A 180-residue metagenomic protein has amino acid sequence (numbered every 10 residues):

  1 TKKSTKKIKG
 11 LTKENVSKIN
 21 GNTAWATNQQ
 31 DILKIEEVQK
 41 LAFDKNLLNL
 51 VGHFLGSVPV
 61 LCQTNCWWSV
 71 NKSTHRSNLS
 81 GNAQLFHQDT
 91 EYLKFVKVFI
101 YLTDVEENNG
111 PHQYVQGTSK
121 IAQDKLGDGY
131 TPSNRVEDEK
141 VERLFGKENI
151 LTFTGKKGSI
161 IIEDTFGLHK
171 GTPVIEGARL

Functional and structural regions predicted by a protein language model:
T1-Q84: Non-heme Fe(II)-dependent double-stranded beta-helix
K45-N49, V96, K156: A structural signal for well-ordered alpha-helical segments within the folded catalytic domains of diverse enzymes
C66, Q88, I100-D104, Q116: Short, structured patches in soluble enzyme cores that scaffold and shape functional sites
L79-V96: Acidic, His- and aromatic-enriched active-site or binding-groove loops in soluble protein domains that engage sugars
Y92, L168-H169: Glycine-rich nucleotide phosphate-binding loop and flanking beta-alpha elements of Rossmann-like dinucleotide-binding
V98-I100, G177-L180: A short hydrophobic beta-strand segment most commonly corresponding to one strand of the jelly-roll/cupin
V105-L168: Double-stranded beta-helix
H169-I175: Short beta-strand His + acidic residue motifs that chelate non-heme Fe in jelly-roll/DSBH and cupin folds
